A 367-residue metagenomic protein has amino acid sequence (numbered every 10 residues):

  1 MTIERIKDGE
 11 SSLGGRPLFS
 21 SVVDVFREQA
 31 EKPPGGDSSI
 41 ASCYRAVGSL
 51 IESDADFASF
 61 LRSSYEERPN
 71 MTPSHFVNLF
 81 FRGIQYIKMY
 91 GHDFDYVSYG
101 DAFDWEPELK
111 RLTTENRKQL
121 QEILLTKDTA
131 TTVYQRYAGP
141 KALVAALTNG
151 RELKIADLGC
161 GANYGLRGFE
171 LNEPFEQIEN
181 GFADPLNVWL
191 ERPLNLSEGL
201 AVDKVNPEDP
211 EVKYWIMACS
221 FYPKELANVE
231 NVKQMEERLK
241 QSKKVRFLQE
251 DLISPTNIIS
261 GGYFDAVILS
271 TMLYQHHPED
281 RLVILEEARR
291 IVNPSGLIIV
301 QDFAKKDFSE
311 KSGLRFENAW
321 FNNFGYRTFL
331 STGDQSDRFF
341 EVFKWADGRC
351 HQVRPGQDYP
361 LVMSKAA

Functional and structural regions predicted by a protein language model:
M1-E66: Non-catalytic accessory regions outside enzyme or core folds
F60-E152, Y164-E173: Class I SAM-dependent methyltransferase Rossmann-like catalytic core, especially the SAM/SAH-binding loop
E66-T72, D93, T114, A146 (+2 more regions): Class I S-adenosyl-L-methionine-dependent methyltransferase module
E152, Y263-F264: Local beta-strand N-terminus motif with an aromatic residue
Y164, K213-M217, A227-I259, I299-A367: Class I (Rossmann-like) S-adenosyl-L-methionine-dependent methyltransferase catalytic domain, capturing the SAM-binding
P223, I253, L273-H277: Short acidic, S/G/P-rich loop/turn micro-motifs used as interaction or catalytic elements
D265-E279: A short SAM/SAH-binding and catalytic strip from SAM-dependent methyltransferases
R281-L297: A short glycine-rich, Lys/Arg-flanked "PGG" loop and its adjoining helix->strand segment in the class I
